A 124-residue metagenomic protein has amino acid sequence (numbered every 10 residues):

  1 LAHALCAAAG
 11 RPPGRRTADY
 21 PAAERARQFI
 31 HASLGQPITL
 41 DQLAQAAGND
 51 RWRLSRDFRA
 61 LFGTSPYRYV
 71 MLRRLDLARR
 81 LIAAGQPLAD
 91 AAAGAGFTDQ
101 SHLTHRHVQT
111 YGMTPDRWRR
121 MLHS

Functional and structural regions predicted by a protein language model:
L1-H31, D41-N49, R53: An amphipathic alpha-helical interaction segment
A4-A8, L61, G85: A short secondary-structure junction motif
F29-S33, R80-A84, G94: Short alpha-helical segment immediately N-terminal to, or the first helix within, an HTH/HTH-like DNA-binding domain
H31, P37-R73, A92-W118: Basic/polar phosphate-binding segments, predominantly the helix-turn-helix DNA-binding elements of transcriptional
S33, P37, G85-Q86, L122: Short coil/turn helix-boundary motifs
